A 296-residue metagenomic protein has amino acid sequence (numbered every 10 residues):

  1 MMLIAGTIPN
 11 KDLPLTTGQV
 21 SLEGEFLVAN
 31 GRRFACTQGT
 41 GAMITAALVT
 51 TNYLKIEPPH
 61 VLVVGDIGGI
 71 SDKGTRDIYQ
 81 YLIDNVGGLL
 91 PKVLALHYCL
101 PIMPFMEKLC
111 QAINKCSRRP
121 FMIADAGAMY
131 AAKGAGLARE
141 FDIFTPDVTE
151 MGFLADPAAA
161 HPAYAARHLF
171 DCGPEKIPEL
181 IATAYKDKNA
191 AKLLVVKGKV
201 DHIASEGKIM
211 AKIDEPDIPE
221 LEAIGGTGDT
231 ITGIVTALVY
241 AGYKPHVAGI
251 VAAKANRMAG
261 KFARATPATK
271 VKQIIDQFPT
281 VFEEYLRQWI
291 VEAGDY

Functional and structural regions predicted by a protein language model:
M1-T50: Glycine-rich phosphate/adenosyl-contacting loop at the front of the ribokinase-like
E23-R32, D171-G173, I213-G233: Gly/Ser/Thr-rich active-site loops/lids in small-molecule metabolic enzymes that frequently grip phosphoryl groups
L89-M103: Short acidic, glycine-rich surface-loop motifs adjacent to enzyme active sites
P101-E175: Conserved beta-alpha-beta core of the PfkB/ribokinase-like small-molecule kinase fold
P174-A223: Conserved phosphate-donor
I177-D187, K244-G260, I275, P279: Short, well-structured alpha-helical segments that form the helix of a local strand-helix-strand
A223-K254: Short, small-residue alpha-helix embedded
R257-Y296: Charged C-terminal helix
